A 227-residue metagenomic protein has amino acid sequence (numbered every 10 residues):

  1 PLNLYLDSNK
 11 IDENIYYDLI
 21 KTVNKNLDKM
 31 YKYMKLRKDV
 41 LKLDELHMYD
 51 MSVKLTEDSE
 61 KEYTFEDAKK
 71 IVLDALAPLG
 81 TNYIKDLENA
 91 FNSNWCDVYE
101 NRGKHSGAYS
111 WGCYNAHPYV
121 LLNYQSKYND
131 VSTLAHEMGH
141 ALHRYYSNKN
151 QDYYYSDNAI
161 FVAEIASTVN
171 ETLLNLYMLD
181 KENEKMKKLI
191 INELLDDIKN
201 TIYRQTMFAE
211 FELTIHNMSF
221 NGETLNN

Functional and structural regions predicted by a protein language model:
P1-N227: Cation-handling catalytic/transport regions enriched in His/Asp/Glu
